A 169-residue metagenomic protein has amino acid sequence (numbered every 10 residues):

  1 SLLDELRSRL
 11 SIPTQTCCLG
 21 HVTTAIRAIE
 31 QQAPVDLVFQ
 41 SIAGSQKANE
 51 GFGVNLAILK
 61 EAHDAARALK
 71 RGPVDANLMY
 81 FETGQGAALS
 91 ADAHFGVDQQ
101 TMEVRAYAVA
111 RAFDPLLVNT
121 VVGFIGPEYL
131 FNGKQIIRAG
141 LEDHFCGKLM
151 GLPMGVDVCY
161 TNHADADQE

Functional and structural regions predicted by a protein language model:
L2-E169: Catalytic alpha/beta core domains of metabolic enzymes, predominantly
